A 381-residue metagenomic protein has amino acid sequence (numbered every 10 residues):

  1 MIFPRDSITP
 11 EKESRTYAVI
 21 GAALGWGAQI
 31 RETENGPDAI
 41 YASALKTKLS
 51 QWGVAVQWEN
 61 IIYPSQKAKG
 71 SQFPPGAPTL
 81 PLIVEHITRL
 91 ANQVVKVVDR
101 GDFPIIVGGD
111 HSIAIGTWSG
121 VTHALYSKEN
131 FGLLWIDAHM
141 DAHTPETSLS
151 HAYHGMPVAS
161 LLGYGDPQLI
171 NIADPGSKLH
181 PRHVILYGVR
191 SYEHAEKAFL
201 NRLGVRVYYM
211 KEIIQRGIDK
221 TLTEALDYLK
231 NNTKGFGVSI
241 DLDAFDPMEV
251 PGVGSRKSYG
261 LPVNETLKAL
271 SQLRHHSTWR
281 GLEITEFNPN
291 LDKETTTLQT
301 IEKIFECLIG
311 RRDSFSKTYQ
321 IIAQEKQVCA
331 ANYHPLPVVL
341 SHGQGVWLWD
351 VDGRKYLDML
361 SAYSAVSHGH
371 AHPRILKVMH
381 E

Functional and structural regions predicted by a protein language model:
I2-W26, I30-I105, T117, H123-K128 (+1 more regions): Catalytic cores of soluble, metal-dependent hydrolases
D99-A173, H276: Active-site histidine-anchored catalytic micro-motif
L133-L134, F236-I240, K355: Residue-level marker for buried hydrophobic side chains located in beta-strands that build the well-ordered beta-sheet
Y192-R202, I375: Short, glycine/polar-rich helix-capping loops at beta-to-alpha or helix-loop-helix junctions that flank or form
K317-Q344: Active-site-adjacent loop/helix segments that line or gate small-molecule/cofactor pockets in enzymes
V338-L360: Active-site and channel-lining beta-strand-loop segments that bind or position nucleotide-derived/phosphorylated
Y356-E381: Glycine-rich loop-to-alpha-helix module at the N-terminal edge of alpha/beta enzyme cores
